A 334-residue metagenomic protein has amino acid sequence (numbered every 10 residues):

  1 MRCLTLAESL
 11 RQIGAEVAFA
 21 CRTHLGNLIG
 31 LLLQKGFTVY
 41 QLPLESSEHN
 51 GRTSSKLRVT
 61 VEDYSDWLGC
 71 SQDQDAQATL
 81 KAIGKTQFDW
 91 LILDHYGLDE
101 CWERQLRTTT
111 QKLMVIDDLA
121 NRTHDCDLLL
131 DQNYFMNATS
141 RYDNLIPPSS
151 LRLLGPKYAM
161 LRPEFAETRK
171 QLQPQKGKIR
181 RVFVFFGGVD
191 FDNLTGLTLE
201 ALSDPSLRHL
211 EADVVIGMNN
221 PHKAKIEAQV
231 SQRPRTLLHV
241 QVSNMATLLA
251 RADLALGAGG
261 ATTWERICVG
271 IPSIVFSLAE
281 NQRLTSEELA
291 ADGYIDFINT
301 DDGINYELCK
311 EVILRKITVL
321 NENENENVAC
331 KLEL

Functional and structural regions predicted by a protein language model:
M1-R11, G196-S203: Histidine-anchored nucleotide/phosphate-binding helix
L4-A7, S243-T285: A donor-sugar binding/catalytic signature common to diverse glycosyltransferases and related nucleotide-sugar
I13-Q77: Conserved nucleotide-sugar phosphate-binding/catalytic loop shared by glycosyltransferases and other
A82-G97: Short N-terminal targeting/anchoring amphipathic segment
D125-N193, N219, K223-A224: A nucleotide-sugar donor-handling region in carbohydrate enzymes
R169-K170, K176-A252: Donor-nucleotide binding loops and adjacent catalytic segments primarily of GT-B fold Leloir glycosyltransferases
T263-L308, R315: Catalytic binding pocket for nucleotide-activated donors in carbohydrate/polymer assembly enzymes
T318-L334: A charged, aromatic-enriched C-terminal amphipathic alpha-helix characteristic of glycosyltransferases across folds
